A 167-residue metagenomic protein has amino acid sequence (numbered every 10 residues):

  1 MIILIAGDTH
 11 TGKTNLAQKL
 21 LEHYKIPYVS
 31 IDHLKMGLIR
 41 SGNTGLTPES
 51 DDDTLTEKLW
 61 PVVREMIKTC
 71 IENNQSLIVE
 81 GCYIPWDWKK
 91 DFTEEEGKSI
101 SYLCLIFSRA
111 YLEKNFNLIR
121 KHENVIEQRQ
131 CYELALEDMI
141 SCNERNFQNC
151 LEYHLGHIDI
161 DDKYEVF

Functional and structural regions predicted by a protein language model:
I5: Hydrophobic anchor at the beta1->P-loop junction of P-loop NTPases
D8: P-loop (Walker A) phosphate-binding loop of NTP-binding proteins
G12: Conserved glycine(s) of the Walker
N15: Conserved Walker
Q18-V62: Conserved substrate/cofactor phosphate-moiety recognition/catalytic segment in nucleotide-dependent phosphotransferases
T54-I106: Glycine-rich phosphate-binding loop used to anchor ATP phosphates in small-molecule kinases, encompassing both
I100-R145: A glycine- and Lys/Arg-enriched "phosphate-lid" helix/loop adjacent to the NTP-binding pocket of small-molecule kinases
E144-F167: NTP-dependent small-molecule kinase module
